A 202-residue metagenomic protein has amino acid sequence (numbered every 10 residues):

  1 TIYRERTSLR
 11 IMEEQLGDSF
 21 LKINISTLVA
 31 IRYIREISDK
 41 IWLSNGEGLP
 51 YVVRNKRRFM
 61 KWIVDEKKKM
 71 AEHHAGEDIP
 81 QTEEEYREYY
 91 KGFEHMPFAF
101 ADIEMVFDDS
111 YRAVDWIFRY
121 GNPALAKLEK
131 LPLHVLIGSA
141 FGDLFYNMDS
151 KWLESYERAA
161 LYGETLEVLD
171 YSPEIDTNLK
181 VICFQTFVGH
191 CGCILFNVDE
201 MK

Functional and structural regions predicted by a protein language model:
T1-N45: Conserved binding/recognition cores within well-folded domains
G76-P80, T186-K202: Sensory coupling linkers of modular signal transduction proteins
E83-K91: Short alpha-helical capping/linker elements at sensor-output junctions, especially the PAS-family N-cap and C-terminal
F100-E104, D108, K202: Short hydrophobic secondary-structure edge segments in sensory/regulatory modules of signaling proteins
Y111-A113, L125-L136: PAS/PAS-like sensory domain cap-loop motif
F118-A126: N-terminal capping loop/helix in small sensory signaling domains highlighted by a polar->aromatic N-x2-3-F motif
S139, D143-Y171: Terminal output helix/cap of sensory domains in signal transduction proteins
